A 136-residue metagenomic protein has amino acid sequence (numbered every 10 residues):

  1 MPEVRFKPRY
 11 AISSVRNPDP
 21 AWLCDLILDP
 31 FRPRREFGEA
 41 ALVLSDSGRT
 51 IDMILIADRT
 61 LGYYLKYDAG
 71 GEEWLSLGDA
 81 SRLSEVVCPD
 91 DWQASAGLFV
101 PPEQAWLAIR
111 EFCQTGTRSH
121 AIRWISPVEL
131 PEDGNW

Functional and structural regions predicted by a protein language model:
M1-P33, Y63-W136: Acidic, proline/glycine-rich low-complexity IDRs
P30-G71: Amphipathic, interaction-prone secondary-structure segments
